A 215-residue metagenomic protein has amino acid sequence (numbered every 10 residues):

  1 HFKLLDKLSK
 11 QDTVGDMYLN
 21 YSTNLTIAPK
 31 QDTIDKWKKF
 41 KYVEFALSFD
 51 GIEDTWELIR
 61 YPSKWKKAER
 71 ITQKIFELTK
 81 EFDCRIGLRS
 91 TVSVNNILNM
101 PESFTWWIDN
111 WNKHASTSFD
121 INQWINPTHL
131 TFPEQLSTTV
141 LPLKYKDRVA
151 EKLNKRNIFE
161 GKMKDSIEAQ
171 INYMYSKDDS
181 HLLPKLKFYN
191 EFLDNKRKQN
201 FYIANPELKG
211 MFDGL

Functional and structural regions predicted by a protein language model:
H1, S9-K30, K38-R70, R85-V94 (+1 more regions): Core AdoMet radical
L4, T33-K36, K64-I75, S103-W107: A general structural detector for well-ordered alpha-helical segments in enzyme core domains, enriched
Q11-T13, K39-F40, I71-I86, N110 (+1 more regions): A structural motif corresponding to the C-terminal end of an alpha-helix and its immediate exit/capping segment
F40-S48, M100, V149-F159: A broadly tuned preference for mixed-charge, low-complexity surface segments
V94-W111: Catalytic cores of alpha/beta
F132-N154: PAPS-dependent sulfotransferase catalytic core
K155-L215: Radical SAM enzyme core and accessory elements
